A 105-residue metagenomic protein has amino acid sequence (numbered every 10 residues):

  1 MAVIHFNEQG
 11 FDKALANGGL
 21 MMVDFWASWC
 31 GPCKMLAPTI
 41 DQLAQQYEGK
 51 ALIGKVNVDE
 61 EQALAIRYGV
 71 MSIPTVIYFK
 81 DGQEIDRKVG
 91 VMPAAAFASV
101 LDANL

Functional and structural regions predicted by a protein language model:
A2, W26, L52-G54: Conserved Rossmann-like nucleotide-binding pocket used by diverse enzymes that bind dinucleotide cofactors
V3-M21: A short beta-strand-turn-helix
G18-L20, A37-V56: Conserved helix-turn-beta segment immediately C-terminal to the redox Cys motif in thioredoxin-like folds
G19, W26-W29, S72: Short pre-active-site segment immediately N-terminal to redox-active cysteine/selenocysteine motifs in thiol-based
F25-T39: Conserved redox-active cysteine motifs that mediate thiol-disulfide chemistry, especially di-cysteine Cys-X(1-2)-Cys
Q62, Y68-I77, M92-A95: Structural micro-motif
Y78-L105: Non-catalytic, surface beta->alpha helical segment in thiol-disulfide oxidoreductase systems
